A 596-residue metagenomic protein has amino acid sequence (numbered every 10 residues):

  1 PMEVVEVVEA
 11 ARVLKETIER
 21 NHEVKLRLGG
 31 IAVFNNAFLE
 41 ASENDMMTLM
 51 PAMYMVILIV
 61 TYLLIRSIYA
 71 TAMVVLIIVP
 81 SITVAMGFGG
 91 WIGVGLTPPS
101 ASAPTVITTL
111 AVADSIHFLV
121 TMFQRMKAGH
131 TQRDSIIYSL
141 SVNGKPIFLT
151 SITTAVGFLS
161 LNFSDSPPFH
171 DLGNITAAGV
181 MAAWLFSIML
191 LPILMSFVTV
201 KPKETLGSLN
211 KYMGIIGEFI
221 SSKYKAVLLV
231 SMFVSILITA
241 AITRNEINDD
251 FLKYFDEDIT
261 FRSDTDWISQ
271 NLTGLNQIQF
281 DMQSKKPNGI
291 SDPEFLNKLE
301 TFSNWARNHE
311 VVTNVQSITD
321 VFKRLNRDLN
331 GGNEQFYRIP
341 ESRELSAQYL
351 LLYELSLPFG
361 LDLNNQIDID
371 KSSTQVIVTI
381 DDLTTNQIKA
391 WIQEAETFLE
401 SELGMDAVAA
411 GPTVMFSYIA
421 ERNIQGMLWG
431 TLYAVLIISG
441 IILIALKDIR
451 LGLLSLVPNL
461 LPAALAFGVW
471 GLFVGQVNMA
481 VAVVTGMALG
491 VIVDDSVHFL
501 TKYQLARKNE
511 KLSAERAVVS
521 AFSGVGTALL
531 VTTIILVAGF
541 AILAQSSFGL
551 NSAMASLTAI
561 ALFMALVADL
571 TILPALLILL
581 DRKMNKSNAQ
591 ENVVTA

Functional and structural regions predicted by a protein language model:
P1-I68, N297-E300, L350-V435: Extracytoplasmic
E43-L96, F163-P167, W429-G475, Q545: Interfacial segments of transmembrane alpha-helices in multi-pass membrane proteins
M46, V75, D114, K127-S164 (+4 more regions): Pore- and gate-forming transmembrane helices of large, multi-pass membrane proteins
M53-T61, I77, S81, S100 (+11 more regions): Alpha-helical transmembrane segments of integral membrane proteins
A70-F118, L451-L500, A541, A568 (+3 more regions): Hydrophobic transmembrane alpha-helices and their membrane-interface caps in long multi-pass transport proteins
W91, T108-V120, G144-F163, P168-G207 (+2 more regions): Transmembrane alpha-helices and their membrane-interface boundaries in multi-pass membrane transporters and channels
I188, P192-I193, K201, T205-F251 (+2 more regions): Signature of alpha-helical transmembrane segments and their immediate interfacial
Y224-S346: Juxtamembrane segments of multi-pass membrane proteins
